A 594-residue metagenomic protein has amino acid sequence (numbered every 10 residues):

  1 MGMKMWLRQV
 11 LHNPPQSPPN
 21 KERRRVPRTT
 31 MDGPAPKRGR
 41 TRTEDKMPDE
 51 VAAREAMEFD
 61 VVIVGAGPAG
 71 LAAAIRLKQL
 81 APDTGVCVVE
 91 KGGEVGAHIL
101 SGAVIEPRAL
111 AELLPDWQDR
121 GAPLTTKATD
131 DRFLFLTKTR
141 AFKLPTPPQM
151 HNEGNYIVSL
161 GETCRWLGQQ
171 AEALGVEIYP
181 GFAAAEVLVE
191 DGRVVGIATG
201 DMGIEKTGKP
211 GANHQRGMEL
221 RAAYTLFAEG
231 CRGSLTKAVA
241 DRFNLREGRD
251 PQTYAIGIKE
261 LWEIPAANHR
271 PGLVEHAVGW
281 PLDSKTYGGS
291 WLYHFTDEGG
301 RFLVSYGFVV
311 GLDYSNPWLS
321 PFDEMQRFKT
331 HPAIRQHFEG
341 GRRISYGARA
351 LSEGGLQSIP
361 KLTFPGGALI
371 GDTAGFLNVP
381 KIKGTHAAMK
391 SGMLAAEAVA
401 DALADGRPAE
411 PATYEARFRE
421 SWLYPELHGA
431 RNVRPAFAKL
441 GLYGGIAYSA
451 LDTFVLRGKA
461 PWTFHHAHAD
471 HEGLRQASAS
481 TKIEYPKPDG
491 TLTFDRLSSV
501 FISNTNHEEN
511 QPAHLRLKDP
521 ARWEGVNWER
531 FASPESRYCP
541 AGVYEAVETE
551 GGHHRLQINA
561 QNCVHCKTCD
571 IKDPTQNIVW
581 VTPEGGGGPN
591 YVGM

Functional and structural regions predicted by a protein language model:
R42-E58, G208-G217: A short, basic/flexible loop-to-alpha-helix module at the beginning of a structural domain
F59-C87: N-terminal Rossmann-like FAD-binding beta1-loop-alpha1 element of flavoenzymes
L80, K91-K138: N-terminal FAD cofactor-binding segment of flavoenzymes
W166, Q170-Q336, L394, A398: Predominantly flavin-linked oxidoreductase catalytic cores and closely associated redox partners
A348-V379, S499-N510, R522-Y538, E545: FAD-binding beta-loop-beta segment adjacent to the flavin cofactor pocket
G375-K381, M393, E397-G441, Q557 (+1 more regions): Active-site-proximal substrate-binding core of FAD-dependent oxidoreductases
F437-T491: C-terminal auxiliary extensions adjacent to catalytic cores
E529-A560, K567-N590: Iron-sulfur cluster-binding cysteine motifs and their immediate structural context in ferredoxin-like electron-transfer
